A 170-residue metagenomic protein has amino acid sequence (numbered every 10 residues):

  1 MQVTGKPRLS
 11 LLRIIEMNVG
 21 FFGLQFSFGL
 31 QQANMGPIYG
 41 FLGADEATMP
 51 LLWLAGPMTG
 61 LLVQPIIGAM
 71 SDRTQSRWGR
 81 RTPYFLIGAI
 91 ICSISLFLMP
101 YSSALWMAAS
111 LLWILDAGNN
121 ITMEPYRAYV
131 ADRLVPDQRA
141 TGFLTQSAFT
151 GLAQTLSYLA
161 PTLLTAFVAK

Functional and structural regions predicted by a protein language model:
Q2-T59: Helix-loop boundary and gating motifs at the non-cytosolic
M17, A104-L112: Short hydrophobic/alpha-helical segments at membrane-entry points of transmembrane helices in Major Facilitator
M49-T74, I94, T155: Central cavity-lining transmembrane alpha-helices of secondary-active solute carriers, predominantly the Major
T59-L61, A140-A166: Glycine-rich segments within core transmembrane alpha-helices of 12-TM secondary carriers
R80-T82, L163-K170: A membrane-interface helix-boundary motif in multi-pass transporters
P83-A104: C-terminal ends and interior cores of transmembrane alpha-helices in multi-pass membrane transporters/permeases
W113-A148: Cytoplasmic helix-loop-helix junction between adjacent transmembrane helices in 12-TM secondary transporters
